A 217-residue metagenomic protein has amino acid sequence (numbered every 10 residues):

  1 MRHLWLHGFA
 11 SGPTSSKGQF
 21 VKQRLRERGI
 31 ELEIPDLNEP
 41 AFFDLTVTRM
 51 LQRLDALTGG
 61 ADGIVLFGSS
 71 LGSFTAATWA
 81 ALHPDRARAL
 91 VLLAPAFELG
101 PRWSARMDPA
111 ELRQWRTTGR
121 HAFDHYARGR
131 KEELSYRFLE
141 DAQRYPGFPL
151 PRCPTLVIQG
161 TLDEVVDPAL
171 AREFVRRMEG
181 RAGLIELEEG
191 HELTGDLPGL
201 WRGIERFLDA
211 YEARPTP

Functional and structural regions predicted by a protein language model:
M1-L37: Short, surface-exposed "cap/lid" segments of acyl-processing enzymes
W5-F9, F67, L93, I158: Short hydrophobic segments within beta-strands
F9, D36-A41, A96, G190: Short beta-to-alpha linker loops that shape the active-site pocket of alpha/beta-hydrolase fold enzymes
S15-K22, T48, P168-R172: Short, surface-exposed alpha-helical segments at coil->helix boundaries
P35-A61: Catalytic nucleophile-loop/oxyanion-hole region of alpha/beta-hydrolase and closely related hydrolase-like folds
G68-A76: Gly/Ala-rich beta-loop-alpha elbow adjacent to hydrolase catalytic centers
T78-L82, E173: Active-site signature of alpha/beta-hydrolase-fold catalytic machinery across serine- and Asp/Cys-nucleophile hydrolases
R86-P217: The alpha/beta-hydrolase serine catalytic core
